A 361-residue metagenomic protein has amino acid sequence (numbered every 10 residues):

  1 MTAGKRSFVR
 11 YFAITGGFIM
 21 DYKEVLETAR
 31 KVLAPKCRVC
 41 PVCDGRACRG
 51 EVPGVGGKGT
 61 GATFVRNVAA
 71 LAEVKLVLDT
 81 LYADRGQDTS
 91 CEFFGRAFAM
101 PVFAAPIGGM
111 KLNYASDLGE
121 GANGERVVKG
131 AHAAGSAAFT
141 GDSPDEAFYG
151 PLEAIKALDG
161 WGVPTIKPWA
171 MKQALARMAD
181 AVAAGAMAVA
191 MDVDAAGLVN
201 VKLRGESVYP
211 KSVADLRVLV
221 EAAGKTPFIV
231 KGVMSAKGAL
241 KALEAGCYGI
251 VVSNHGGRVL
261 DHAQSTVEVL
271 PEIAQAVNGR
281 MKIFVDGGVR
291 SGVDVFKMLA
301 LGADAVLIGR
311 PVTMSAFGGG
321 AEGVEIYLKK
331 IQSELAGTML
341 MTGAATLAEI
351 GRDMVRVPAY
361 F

Functional and structural regions predicted by a protein language model:
K5-I19: Short, Lys/Arg-enriched N-terminal segments with co-localized hydrophobic residues within the first ~10-30 amino acids
G17-F98, I350, A359-F361: An N-cap/entry alpha-helix motif that binds or orients negatively charged groups
G61-Y149: N-terminal functional module of multi-domain proteins
A69-V77, H132, S136, A183-M187 (+7 more regions): Generic secondary-structure signature for well-ordered alpha-helical cores
G108-L118, V163-K172, P227-M234, R290: Active-site mouth loops of central-metabolism enzymes
A137, F148-K172: Long, hydrophobic, well-ordered secondary-structure blocks that form the structural core and pocket-lining surfaces
W169-V285, V293-R310, M314: Alpha/beta enzyme core
H262, V293-L347: Shared catalytic-loop signature of beta/alpha-barrel
